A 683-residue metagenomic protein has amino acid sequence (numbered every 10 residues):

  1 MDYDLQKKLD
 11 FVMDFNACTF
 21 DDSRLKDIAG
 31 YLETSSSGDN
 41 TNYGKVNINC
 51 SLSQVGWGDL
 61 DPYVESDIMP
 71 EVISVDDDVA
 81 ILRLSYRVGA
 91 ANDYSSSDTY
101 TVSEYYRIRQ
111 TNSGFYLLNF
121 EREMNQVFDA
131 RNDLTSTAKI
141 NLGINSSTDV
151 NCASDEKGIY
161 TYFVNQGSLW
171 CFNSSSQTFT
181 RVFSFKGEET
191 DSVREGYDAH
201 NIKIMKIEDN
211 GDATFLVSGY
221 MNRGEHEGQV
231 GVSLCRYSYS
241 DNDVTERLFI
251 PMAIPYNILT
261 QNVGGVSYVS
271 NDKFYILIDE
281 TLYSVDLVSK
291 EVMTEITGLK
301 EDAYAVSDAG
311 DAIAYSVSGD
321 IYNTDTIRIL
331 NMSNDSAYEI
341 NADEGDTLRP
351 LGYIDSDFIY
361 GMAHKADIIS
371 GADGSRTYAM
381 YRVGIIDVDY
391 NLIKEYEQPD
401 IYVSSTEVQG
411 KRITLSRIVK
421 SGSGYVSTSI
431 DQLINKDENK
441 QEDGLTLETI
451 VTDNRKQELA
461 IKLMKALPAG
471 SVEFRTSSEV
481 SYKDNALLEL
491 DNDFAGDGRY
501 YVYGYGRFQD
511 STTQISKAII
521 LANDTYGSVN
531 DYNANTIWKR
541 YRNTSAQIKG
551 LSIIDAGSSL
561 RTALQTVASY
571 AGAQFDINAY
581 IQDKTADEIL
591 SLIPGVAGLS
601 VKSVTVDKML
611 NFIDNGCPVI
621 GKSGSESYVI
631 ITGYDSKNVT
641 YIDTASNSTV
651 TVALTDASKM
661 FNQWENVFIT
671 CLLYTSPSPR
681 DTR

Functional and structural regions predicted by a protein language model:
M1-D59, T135-T178, S184-G187, D191-H200 (+12 more regions): Core segments of small alpha/beta cavity-forming domains
S51-S96, H200-D209: Surface-exposed, charged secondary-structure patches
S74-V88, D212-V217, I276, F358-A363 (+2 more regions): A short hydrophobic beta-strand element
D78-L117, E121, A645: Exposed beta-sheet edge and beta->alpha loop/turn motif
Q229-N242, R328-M332, Y378-D389: Beta-propeller blade signature
N341-L348, I393-S405: Conserved blade-ending motifs and adjacent loop-strand segments that build the rim/top face of beta-propeller domains
A546-L673: Conserved active-site-adjacent core of cysteine acyl-enzyme catalytic domains
Y674-R683: Single conserved hydrophobic/aromatic residue that forms the stacking wall/gate of nucleotide- or nucleobase-binding
